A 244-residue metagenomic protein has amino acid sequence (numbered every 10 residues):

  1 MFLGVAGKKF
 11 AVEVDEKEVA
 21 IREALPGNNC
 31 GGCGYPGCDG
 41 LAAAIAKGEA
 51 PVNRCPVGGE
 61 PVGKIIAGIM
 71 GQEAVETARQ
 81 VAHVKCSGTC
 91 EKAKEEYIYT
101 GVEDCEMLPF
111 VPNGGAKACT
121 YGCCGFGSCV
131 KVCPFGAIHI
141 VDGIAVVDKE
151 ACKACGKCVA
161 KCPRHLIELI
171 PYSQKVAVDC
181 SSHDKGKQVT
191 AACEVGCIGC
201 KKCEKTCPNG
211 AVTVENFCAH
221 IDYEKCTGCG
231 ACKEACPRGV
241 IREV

Functional and structural regions predicted by a protein language model:
M1-T206, G210, K233-A235, G239-E243: Ferredoxin-type iron-sulfur electron-transfer modules and their immediate structural context
A219: Glycan-recognition and catalytic cores of secretory/periplasmic carbohydrate-active enzymes
